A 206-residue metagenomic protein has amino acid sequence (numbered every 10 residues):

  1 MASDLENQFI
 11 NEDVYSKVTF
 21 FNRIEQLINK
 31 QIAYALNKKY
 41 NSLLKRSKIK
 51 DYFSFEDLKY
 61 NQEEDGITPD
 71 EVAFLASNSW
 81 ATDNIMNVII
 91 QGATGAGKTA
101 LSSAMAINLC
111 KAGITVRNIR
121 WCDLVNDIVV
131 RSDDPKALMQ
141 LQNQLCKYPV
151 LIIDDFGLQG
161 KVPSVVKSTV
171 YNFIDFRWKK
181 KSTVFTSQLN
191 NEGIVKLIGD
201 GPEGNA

Functional and structural regions predicted by a protein language model:
A2-K50: Interdomain "pre-motor" coupling segment immediately N-terminal to P-loop NTPase/helicase cores
L5, T115, V125-S132, K136 (+1 more regions): Replace "adjacent to P-loop NTPase cores in ATP/GTP-dependent enzymes" with "adjacent to NTP-binding cores
F53-S79: N-terminal pre-Walker A segment at the start of P-loop NTPase domains
G66-A73, C110, V116-K147, S164: Short glycine-rich substrate-engagement loop in P-loop NTPases that contacts/grips substrate
W80-D83, L109-K111, N143-C146, D175-K180: Conserved catalytic network of the ASCE P-loop NTPase/AAA+ motor domain
N84-L101: Walker A/P-loop nucleotide-binding motif
